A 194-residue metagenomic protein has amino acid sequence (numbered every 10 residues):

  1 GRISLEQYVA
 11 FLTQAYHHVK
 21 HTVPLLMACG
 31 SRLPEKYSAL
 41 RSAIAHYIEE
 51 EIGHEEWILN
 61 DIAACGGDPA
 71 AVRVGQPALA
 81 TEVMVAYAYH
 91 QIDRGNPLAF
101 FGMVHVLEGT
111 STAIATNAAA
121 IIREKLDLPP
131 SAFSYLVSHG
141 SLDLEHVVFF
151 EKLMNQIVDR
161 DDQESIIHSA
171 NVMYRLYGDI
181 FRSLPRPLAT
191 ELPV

Functional and structural regions predicted by a protein language model:
G1-V194: Non-heme di-metal
